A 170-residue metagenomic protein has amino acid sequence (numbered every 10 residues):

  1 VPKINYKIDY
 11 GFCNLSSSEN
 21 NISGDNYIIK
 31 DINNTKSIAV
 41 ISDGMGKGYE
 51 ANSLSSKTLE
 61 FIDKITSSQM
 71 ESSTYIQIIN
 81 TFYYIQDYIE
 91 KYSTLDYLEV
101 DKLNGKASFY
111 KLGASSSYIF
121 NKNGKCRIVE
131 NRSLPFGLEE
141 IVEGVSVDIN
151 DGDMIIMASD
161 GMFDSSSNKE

Functional and structural regions predicted by a protein language model:
V1-K3, N52-K122: Catalytic core of PPM/PP2C metal-dependent serine/threonine phosphatase domains
V1-M45, E50, S56-K57, S116-F120 (+2 more regions): N-terminal entry segment of metal-dependent catalytic domains or homologous docking segments
N5-I8, N33-S37, K102-K106, G124-K125 (+1 more regions): Beta-strand-turn-beta hairpins that frame and shape the catalytic cleft of phosphate-ester-processing enzymes
I8-F12, N21-I22, I76-N80, K91 (+1 more regions): Short amphipathic alpha-helical surface micro-motifs
N20-N34, S93-L95, R127-S167: Acidic loop->beta-strand submotif enriched in PP2C/PPM serine/threonine phosphatases
V40, K111, I155-M157: Residue-level marker for buried hydrophobic side chains located in beta-strands that build the well-ordered beta-sheet
G46-Q69, R127, D153-E170: Active-site-proximal, acidic helix/loop segment immediately C-terminal to a metal-coordinating Asp/Glu
